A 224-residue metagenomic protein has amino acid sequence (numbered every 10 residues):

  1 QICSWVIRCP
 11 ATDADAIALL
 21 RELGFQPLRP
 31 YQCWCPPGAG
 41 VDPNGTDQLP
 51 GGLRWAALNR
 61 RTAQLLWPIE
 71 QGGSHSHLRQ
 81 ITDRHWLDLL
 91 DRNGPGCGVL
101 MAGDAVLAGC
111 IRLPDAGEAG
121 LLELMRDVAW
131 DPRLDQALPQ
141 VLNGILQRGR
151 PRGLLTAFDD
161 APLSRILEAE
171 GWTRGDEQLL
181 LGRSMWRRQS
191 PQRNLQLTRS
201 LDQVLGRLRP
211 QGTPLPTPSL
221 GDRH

Functional and structural regions predicted by a protein language model:
Q1, E22, W130-L146: Conserved acetyl-CoA-binding loop-helix of GNAT-fold acetyltransferases
I2-P10, Q147-D159: Conserved GNAT acetyl-CoA-binding A-motif
C3-S4, T82-D83, Q178, M185: An N-terminus-focused feature that recognizes amino-terminal "leader" regions
T12, L23-G45, G153-H224: Active-site/acyl-donor-binding loops of N-acyltransferases
A14-I17: Long, hydrophobic, well-ordered secondary-structure blocks that form the structural core and pocket-lining surfaces
E22-A119: Amide-forming acyltransferase catalytic core, primarily the GNAT-like/NAT-type and related acyltransferase folds
A57-L58, W67, N143-Q147, R174: Catalytic cores of nucleotide-enabled group-transfer and carboxylate-activating enzymes in metabolic and assembly-line
A116-P132, L138: Conserved acetyl-CoA binding element of GNAT-fold acetyltransferases
